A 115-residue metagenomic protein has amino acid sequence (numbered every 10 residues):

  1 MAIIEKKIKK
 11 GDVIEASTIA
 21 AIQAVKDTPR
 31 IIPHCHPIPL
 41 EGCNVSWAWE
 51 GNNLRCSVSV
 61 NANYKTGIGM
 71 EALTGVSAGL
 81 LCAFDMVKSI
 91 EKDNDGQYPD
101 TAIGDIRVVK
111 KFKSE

Functional and structural regions predicted by a protein language model:
M1-D12, S17-H36, E41-E115: C-terminal binding/interaction regions
